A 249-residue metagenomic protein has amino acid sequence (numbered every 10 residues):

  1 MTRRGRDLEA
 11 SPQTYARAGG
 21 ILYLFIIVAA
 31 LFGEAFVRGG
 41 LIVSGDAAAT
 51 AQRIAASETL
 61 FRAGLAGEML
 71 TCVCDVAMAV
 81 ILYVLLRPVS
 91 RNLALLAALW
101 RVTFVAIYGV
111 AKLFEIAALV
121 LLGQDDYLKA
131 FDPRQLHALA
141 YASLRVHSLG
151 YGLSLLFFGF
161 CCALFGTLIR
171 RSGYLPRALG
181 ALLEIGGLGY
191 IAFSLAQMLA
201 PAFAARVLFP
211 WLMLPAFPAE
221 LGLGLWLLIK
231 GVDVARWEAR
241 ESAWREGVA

Functional and structural regions predicted by a protein language model:
M1-A249: Hydrophobic, aromatic-enriched alpha-helical segments typical of multi-pass transmembrane helices
